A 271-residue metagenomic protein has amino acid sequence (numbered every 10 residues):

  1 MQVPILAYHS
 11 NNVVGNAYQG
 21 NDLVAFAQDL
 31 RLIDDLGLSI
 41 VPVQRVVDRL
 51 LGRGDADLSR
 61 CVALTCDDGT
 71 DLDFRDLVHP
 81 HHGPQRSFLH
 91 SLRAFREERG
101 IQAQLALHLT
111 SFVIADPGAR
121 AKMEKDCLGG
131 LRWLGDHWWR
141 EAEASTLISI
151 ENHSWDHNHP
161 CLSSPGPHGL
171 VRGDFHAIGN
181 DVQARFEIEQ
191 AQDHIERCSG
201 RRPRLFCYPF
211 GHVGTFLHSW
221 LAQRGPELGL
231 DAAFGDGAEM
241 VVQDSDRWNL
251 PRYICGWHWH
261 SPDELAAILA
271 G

Functional and structural regions predicted by a protein language model:
M1: N-terminal carbohydrate-binding accessory modules
P4-L6, V62-C66, L109-S111, I150-H153 (+3 more regions): Hydrophobic faces of well-ordered beta-strands that scaffold small-molecule active sites in alpha/beta enzyme cores
N11-L147, N158-H159, R197, R202 (+1 more regions): Active-site beta->alpha N-cap acidic-glycine motif
A17-Y18, A121-E124, L162-S163, F216-W220 (+1 more regions): A short acidic (Asp/Glu
L38, V47, R172-G179, C198-L205 (+1 more regions): His/Asp/Glu-enriched short active-site or ligand-binding loop at hydrolase and phosphoryl-transfer sites
G69, R75-H90, P165-I178, S219-P226: Charged, glycine/proline-rich intrinsically disordered loops and linkers
H82, L134, R140-S145, S149 (+1 more regions): Alpha-helical scaffold elements lining the catalytic groove of polysaccharide deacetylases
D263-G271: Low-complexity, Gly/Ser/Thr/Pro-rich intrinsically disordered linker/tail segments
